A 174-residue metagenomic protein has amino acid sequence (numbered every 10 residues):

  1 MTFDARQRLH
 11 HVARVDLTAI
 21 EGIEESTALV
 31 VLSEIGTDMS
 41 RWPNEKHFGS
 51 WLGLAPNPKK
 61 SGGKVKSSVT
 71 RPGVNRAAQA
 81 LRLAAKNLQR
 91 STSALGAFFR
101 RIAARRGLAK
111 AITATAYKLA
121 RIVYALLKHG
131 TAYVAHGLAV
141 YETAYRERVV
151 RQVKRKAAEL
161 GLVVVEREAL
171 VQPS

Functional and structural regions predicted by a protein language model:
M1-S174: A detector of single, family-specific signature residues that are central to catalytic or substrate-handling motifs
